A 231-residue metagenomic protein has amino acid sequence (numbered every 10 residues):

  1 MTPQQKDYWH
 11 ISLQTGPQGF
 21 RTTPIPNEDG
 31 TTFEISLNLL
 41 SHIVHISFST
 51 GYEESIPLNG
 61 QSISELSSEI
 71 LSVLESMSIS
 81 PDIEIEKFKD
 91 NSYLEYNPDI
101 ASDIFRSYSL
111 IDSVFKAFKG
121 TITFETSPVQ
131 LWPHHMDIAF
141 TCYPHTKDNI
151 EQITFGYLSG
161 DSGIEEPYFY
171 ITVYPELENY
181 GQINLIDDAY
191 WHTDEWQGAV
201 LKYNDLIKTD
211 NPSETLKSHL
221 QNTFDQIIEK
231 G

Functional and structural regions predicted by a protein language model:
M1-T32: N-terminal ordered "arm"
P24-G60: Cofactor- and metal-binding active-site motifs of prokaryotic enzymes that mediate redox/radical or nucleophilic
N27-S36, E65, D99, S159-G163 (+3 more regions): Ser/Thr/Asn(+Pro)-rich, low-complexity disordered segments
I56-A101: Hydrophobic alpha-helical segments and helix pairs
Y93-G163, Y168-Y170: Aromatic/basic-lined ligand-recognition segments that form π-stacking hydrophobic pockets flanked by Lys/Arg to engage
T154-G198: Low-complexity, glycine/alanine/valine/leucine- and proline-rich hydrophobic stretches
W196-G231: TerminUS-proximal long segments
